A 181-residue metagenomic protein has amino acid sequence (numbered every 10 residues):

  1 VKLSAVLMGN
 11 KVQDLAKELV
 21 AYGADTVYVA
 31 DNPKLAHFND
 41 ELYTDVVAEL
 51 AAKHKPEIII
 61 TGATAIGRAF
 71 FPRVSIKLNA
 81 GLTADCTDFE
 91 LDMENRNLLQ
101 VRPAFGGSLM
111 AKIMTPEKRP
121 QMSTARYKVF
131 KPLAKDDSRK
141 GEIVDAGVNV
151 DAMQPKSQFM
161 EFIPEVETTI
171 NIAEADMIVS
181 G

Functional and structural regions predicted by a protein language model:
V1-G181: N-terminal glycine-rich FAD/FM-binding segment characteristic of electron-transfer flavoproteins
